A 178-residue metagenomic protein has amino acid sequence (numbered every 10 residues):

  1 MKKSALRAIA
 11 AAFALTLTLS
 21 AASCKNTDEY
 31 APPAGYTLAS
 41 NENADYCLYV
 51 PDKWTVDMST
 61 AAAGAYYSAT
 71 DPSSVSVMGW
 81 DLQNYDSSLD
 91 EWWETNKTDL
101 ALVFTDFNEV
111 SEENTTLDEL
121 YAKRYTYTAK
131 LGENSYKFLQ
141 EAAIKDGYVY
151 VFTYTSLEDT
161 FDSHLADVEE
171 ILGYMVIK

Functional and structural regions predicted by a protein language model:
M1-A11: Bacterial N-terminal signal peptides that target proteins for export
L19-S23: C-terminal motif of bacterial Sec signal peptides marking the signal peptidase cleavage site
K25-D28: Bacterial signal peptide processing site
P32-L38, A61-G64, D118-T126: Short, hydrophobic/aromatic-rich segments at coil-to-beta transitions
Y36-C47, D162: Short aromatic-glycine motifs in intrinsically disordered, low-complexity regions
E42-E94: Secretory pathway targeting signatures of secreted, lumenal, and periplasmic proteins
D52-W54, V151-K178: Surface-exposed amphipathic alpha-helical segments
K97-K145: Signature of long, low-cysteine stretches enriched in small and polar/charged residues
